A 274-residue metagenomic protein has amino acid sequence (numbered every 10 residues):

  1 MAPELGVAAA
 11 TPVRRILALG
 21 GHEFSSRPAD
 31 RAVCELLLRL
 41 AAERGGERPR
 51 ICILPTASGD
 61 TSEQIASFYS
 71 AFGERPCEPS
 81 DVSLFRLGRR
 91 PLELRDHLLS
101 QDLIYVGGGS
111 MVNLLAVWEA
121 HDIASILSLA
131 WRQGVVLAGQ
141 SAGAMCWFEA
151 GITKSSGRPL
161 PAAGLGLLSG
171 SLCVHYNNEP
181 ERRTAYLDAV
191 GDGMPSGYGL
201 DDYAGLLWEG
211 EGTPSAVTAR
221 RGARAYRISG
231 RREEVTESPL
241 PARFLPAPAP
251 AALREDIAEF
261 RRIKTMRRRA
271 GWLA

Functional and structural regions predicted by a protein language model:
A2-R48, T56-A66, S70-E74, L103 (+2 more regions): C-terminal and late-domain segments of enzyme folds
A18, S80-S83, Y105-V106, L137-Q140 (+1 more regions): General beta-strand structural signal in soluble alpha/beta enzymes
H22-S26, S80-R86, N113-V117, V174-N177: Short, flexible loop segments at the rims of nucleotide/cofactor-binding pockets, characterized by
D30-V33, R90-L94, I123, R182: Amphipathic coiled-coil/heptad-repeat helices and related helical stalk/stem segments that mediate oligomerization
A32, S67, D96-L98, E119-S125 (+1 more regions): Charged helix-capping and loop-helix junction motifs
C52-I53, A57-G109, N113: Portal/gating segments that form or line small-molecule/metal binding sites
T61, M111-V112, A144-C146, G205-L207: Short, active-site-adjacent cap segments at secondary-structure transitions
G107, N113-R183: Class I SAM-dependent methyltransferase SAM-binding "motif I" and its flanking Rossmann-like core
